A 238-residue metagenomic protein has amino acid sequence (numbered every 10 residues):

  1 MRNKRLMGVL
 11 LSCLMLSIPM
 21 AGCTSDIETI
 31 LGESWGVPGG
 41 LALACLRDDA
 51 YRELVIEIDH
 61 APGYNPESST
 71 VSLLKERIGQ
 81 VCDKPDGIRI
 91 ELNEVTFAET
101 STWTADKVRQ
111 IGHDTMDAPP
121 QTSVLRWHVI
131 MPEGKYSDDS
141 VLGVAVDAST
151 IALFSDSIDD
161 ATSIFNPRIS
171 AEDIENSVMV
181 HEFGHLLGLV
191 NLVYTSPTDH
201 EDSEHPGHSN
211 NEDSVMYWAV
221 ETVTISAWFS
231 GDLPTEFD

Functional and structural regions predicted by a protein language model:
M1-L43: Secretory targeting signatures
L16, E57-D59, I130, A152-F154 (+1 more regions): Residues in well-ordered beta-strands of folded domains
D26-D138: Propeptide-to-catalytic entry region of secreted or membrane-anchored zinc metalloproteases
C45, L142, D202-P206: Short, surface-exposed beta-strand/loop micro-motifs that present aromatic residues
Y51, V146-A148, S209-N211: Short, solvent-exposed loop/turn segments at the edges of secondary structure
S68-S72, A105, L142-V146, S163-R168 (+1 more regions): Short, polar loop/linker segments at the starts of domains and inter-domain junctions
A118-Y194: Active-site-proximal segment of zinc-dependent metalloprotease catalytic domains
N166-D238: The catalytic-center signature of Zn2+-dependent metalloproteases
